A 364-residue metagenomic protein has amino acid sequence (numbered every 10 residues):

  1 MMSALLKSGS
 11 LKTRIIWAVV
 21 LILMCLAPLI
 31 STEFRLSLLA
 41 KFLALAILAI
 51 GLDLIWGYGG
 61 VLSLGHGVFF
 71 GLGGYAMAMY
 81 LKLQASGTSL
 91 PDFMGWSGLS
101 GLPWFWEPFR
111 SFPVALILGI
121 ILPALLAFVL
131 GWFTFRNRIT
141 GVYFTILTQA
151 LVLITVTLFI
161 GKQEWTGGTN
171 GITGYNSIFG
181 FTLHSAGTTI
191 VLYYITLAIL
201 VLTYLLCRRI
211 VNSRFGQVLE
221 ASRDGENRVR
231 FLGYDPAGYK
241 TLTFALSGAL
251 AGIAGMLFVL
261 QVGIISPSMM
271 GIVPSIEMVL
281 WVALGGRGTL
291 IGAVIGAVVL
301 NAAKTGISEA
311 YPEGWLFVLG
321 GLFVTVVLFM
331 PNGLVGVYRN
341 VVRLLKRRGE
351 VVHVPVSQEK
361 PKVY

Functional and structural regions predicted by a protein language model:
M1-Y364: Transmembrane alpha-helices and adjacent helix-loop boundaries
